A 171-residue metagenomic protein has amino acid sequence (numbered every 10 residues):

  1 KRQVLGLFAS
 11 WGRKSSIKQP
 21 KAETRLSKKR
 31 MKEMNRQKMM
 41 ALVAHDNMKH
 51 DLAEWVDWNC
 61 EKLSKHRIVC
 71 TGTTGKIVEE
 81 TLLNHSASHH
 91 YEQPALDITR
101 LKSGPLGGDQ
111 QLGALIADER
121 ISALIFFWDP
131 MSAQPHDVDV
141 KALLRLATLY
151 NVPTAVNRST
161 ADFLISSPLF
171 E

Functional and structural regions predicted by a protein language model:
H50-E61: Histidine-anchored nucleotide/phosphate-binding helix
K65-V78: Short internal beta-strands
V69-T71, R100-K102, F126, T154-R158: General beta-strand structural signal in soluble alpha/beta enzymes
V78-T81, S159-E171: Glycine-rich, charge-decorated loop segments at or immediately adjacent to ligand/cofactor-binding or catalytic sites
L82-Q111: Active-site rim loops that border cofactor/substrate pockets in soluble metabolic enzymes
G104-K141: Mid-chain, well-packed structural core segment of small domains
H136-V152: A short, gly/pro- and small-residue-rich
